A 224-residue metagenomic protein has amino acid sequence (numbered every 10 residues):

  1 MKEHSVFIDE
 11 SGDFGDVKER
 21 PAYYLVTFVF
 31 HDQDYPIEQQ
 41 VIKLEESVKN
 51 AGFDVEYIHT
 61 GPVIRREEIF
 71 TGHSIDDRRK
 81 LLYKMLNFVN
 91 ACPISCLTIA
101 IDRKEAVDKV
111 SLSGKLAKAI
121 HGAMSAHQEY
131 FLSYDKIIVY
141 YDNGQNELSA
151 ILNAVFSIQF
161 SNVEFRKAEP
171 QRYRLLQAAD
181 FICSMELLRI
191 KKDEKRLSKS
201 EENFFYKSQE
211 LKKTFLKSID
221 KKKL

Functional and structural regions predicted by a protein language model:
M1-L224: Phosphate-ester processing/binding pockets and catalytic centers
